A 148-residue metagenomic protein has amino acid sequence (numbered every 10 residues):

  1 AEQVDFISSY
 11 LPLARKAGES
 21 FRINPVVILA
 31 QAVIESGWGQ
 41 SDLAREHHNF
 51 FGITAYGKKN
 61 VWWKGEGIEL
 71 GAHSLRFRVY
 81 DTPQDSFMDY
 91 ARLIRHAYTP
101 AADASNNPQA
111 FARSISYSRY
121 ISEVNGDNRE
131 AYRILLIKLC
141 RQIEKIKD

Functional and structural regions predicted by a protein language model:
A1-D148: Catalytic cores of secreted/periplasmic lytic hydrolases that degrade extracellular macromolecules
